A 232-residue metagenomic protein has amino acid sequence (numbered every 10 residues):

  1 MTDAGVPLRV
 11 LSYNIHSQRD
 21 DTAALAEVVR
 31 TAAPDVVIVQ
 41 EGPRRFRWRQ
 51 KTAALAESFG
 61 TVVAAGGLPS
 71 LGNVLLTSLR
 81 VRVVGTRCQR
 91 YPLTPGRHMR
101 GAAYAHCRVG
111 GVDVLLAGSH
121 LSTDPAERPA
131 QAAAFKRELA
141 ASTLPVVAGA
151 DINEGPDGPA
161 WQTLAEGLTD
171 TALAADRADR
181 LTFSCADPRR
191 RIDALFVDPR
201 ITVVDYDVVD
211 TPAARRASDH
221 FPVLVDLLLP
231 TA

Functional and structural regions predicted by a protein language model:
M1-E57, N73, L228-A232: N-terminal, active-site-proximal structural segment of metallo-dependent hydrolase catalytic domains
D3, L76-L79, Y104-G111, V197-P199 (+2 more regions): Active-site beta-strand termini and strand-to-loop segments that position acidic
P7-H16, G85-R87, Y104, D113-S122: Active-site-proximal beta-strand elements of phosphoester/diester hydrolases
L8, D35-V36, V114, P145-V147 (+2 more regions): Short, Asp-centered acidic motifs that coordinate Mg2+ and/or phosphate in catalytic or ligand-binding sites
I15, G42, S119-L121, A150-I152 (+1 more regions): Active-site metal-binding loops of divalent metal-dependent hydrolases
V36, E41-D113, D207-V208: Structured beta-strand-rich core segments of catalytic domains in phosphoester-bond hydrolases
T61-R80, T94-H98, N153-F221: Active site of divalent-metal-dependent phosphoester/diester hydrolases
L144-P156: Acidic/histidine-rich, metal-coordinating catalytic segments
